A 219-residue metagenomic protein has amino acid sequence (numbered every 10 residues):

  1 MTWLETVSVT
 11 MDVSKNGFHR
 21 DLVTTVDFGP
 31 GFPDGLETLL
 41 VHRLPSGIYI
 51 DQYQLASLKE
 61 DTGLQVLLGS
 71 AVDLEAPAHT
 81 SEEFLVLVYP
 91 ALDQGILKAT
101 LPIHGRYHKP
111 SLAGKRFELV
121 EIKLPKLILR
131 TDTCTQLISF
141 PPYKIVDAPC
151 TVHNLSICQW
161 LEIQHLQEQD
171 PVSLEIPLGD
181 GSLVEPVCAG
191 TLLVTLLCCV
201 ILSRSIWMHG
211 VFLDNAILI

Functional and structural regions predicted by a protein language model:
M1-Q169: Non-cytosolic ectodomains/luminal loops of secretory-pathway membrane proteins
H165-I219: C-terminal single-pass membrane-anchor helix
